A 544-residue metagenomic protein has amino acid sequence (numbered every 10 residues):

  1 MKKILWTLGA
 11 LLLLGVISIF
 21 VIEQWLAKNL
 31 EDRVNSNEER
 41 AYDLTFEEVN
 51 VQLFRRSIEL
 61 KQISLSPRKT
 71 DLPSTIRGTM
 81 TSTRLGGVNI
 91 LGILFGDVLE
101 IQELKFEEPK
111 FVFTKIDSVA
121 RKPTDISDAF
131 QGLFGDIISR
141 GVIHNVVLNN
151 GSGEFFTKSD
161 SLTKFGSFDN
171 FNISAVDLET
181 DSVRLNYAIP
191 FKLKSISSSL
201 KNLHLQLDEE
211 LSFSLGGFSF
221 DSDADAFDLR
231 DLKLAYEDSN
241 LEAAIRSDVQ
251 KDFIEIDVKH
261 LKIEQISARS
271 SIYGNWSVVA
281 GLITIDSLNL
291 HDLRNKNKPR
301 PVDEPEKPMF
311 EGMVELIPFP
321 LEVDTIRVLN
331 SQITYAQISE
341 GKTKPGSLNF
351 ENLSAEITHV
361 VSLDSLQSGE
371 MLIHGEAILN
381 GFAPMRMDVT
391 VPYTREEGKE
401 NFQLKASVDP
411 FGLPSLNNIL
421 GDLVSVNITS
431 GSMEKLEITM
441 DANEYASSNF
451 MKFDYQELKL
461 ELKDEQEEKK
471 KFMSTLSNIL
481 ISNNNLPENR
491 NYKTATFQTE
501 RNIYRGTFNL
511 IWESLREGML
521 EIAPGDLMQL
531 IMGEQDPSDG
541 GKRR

Functional and structural regions predicted by a protein language model:
M1-E39: N-terminal type II signal-anchor transmembrane helix that functions as the membrane-insertion/stop-transfer segment
K2-L8, T390-T394, S407, N418-R544: Extended terminal
R40-E47, G431-M433: A short, amphipathic edge element
T45-S118, Q131-D160, K164-S167, S174-L232 (+2 more regions): Flexible beta-edge/linker motif
L99-I101, S198, L215, I256 (+14 more regions): Glycine-rich, small/hydroxylated-residue low-complexity segments
P109-F111, E237, Q456-L458: Structural signature of outer-membrane beta-barrel domains
S118-S127, A243-I245, L293-E311, K344-N349: Short, flexible helix-coil linker/hinge segments at the edges of structured domains or between repeats
K164-S167, T180-D225, L229-I245, P299-V302 (+2 more regions): Interface amphipathic segments
